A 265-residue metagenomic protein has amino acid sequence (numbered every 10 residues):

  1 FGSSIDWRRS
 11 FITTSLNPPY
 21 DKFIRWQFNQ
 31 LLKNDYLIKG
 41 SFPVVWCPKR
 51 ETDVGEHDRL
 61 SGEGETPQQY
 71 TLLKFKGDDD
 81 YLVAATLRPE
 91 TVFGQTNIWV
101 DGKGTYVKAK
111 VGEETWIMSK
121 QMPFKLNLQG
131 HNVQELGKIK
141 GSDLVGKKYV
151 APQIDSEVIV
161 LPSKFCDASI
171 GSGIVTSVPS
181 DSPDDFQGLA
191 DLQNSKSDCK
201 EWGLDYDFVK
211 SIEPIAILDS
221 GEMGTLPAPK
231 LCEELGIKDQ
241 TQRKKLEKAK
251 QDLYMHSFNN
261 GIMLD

Functional and structural regions predicted by a protein language model:
F1-F93, K148-V150, S156, G171-D265: Residue patterns forming the tRNA-binding/recognition surfaces of aminoacyl-tRNA synthetases and related DALR
P89-I174: Protease-associated
